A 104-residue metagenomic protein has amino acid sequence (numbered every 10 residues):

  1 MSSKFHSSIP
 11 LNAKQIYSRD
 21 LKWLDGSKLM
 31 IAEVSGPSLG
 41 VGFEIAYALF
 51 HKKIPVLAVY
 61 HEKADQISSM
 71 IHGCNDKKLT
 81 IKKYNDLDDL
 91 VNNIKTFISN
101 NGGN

Functional and structural regions predicted by a protein language model:
M1-N104: Conserved catalytic or regulatory cores that recognize and/or transform ribose-phosphate-containing ligands
